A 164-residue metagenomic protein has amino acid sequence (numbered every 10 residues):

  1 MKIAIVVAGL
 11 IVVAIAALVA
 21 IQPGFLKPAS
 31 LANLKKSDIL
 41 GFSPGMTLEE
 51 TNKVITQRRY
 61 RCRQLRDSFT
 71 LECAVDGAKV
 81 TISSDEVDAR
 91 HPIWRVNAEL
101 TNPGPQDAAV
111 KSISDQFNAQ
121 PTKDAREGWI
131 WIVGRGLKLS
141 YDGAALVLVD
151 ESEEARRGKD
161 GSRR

Functional and structural regions predicted by a protein language model:
M1-V13: N-terminal Sec-pathway targeting helices
A16-A20: Hydrophobic membrane-targeting alpha-helices
I21-R66, R95-R164: Non-cytosolic coordination micro-motifs
K53-D85: Extracytoplasmic/periplasmic/luminal assembly and interaction segments in envelope/secretory/respiratory proteins
A74-P105: Mid-chain, structured segments of secreted extracytoplasmic proteins
